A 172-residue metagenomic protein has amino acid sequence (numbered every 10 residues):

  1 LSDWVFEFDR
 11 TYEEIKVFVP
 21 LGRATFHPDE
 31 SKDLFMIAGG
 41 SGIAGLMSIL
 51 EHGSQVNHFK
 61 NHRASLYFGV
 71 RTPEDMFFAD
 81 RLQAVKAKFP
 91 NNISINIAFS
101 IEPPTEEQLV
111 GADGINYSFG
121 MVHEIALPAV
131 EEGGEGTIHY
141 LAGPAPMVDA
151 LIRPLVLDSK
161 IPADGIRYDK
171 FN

Functional and structural regions predicted by a protein language model:
L1-M36, I49, F99-S100, K170: FAD-binding FR-type
Y12, G42, G143: Conserved phosphate-binding and hydrolysis motifs of nucleotide-dependent enzymes
H27, Q55-H58, A84-F89: Short, conserved, surface-exposed binding loops centered on an aromatic residue
H27-E30, H58-K60, E132-G133: Short, flexible hinge/linker loops that cap or flank conserved catalytic cores
M36-G39, L141-A142: Active-site-adjacent beta-strand anchor residues
S41-L46, M147: Hydrophobic/small residue at the entry helix of a nucleotide-binding pocket
G45-N57: Histidine-anchored nucleotide/phosphate-binding helix
A64-N172: Reductase modules of NAD(P)H-dependent flavoproteins
